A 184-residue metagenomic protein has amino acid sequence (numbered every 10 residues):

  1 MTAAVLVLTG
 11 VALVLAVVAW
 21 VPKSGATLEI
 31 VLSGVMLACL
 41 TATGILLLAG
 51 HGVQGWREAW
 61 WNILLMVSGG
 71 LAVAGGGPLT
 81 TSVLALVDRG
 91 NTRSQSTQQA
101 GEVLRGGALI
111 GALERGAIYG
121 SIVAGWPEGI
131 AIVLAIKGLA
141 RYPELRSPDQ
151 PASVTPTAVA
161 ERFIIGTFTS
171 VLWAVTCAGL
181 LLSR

Functional and structural regions predicted by a protein language model:
M1-I130, A135-R184: Multi-pass alpha-helical transmembrane bundle typical of ion/small-solute transporters and intramembrane aspartyl
